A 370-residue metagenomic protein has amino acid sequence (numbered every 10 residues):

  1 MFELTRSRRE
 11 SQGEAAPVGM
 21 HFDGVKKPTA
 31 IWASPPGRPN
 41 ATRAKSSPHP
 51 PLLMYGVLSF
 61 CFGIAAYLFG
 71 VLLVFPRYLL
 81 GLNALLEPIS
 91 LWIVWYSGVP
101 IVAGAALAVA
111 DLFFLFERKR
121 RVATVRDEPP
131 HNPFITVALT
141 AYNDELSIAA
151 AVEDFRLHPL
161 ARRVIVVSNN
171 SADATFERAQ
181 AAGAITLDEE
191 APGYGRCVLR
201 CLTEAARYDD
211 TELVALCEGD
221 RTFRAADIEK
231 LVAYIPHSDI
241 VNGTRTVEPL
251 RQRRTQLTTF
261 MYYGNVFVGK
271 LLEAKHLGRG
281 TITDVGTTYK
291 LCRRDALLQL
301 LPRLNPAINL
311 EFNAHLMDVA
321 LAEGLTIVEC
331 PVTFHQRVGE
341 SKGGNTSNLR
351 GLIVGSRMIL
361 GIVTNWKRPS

Functional and structural regions predicted by a protein language model:
F2-P129, G351-M358, N365: N-terminal membrane-anchoring/stem segments of glycan-assembly enzymes
I89, V109-L160: N-terminal signal-anchor transmembrane helix
L160, A181-G183, E323: Short, structured coil segments at secondary-structure junctions
S168-F176: A conserved acidic beta->alpha catalytic loop
E189-P192, R196-A205, L213, A225-P306 (+1 more regions): Acceptor/aglycone-binding surface of glycosyltransferases and processive sugar-polymer synthases
D209-T222: Short beta-strand-to-loop acidic/aromatic patch adjacent to the donor-nucleotide binding site
G280-T281, L304-I308, M317-H335: Catalytic donor-sugar/metal-binding loop of nucleotide-sugar-dependent glycosyltransferases
E323-S370: C-terminal catalytic/acceptor-binding lobe
